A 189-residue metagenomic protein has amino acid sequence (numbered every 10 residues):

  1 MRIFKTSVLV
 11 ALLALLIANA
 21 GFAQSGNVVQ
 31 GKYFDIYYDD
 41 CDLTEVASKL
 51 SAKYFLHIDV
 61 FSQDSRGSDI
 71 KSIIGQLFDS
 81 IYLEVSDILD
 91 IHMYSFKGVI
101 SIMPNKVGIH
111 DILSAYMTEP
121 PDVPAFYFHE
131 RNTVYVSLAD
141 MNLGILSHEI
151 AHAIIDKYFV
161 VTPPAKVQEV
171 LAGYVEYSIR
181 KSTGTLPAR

Functional and structural regions predicted by a protein language model:
M1-L9: Bacterial N-terminal signal peptides that target proteins for export
V10-A18: Bacterial N-terminal signal peptides
N19-A23: Sec/Tat signal peptide C-region and signal peptidase I cleavage site
Q24, D69-E130, G184: Auxiliary, metal-adjacent structural segments of Zn-dependent hydrolase domains
Q30-D69, I154: Acidic/histidine-rich, surface-exposed loop or edge segments in extracytoplasmic proteins
F128-S147, F159-P163: Short pre-active-site segment immediately N-terminal to the catalytic Zn-binding motif
G144-K157, E169, G173: Active-site recognition of the HExxH zinc-binding catalytic motif
T162-R189: Post-HExxH zinc-binding segment in Zn-dependent metallohydrolases
